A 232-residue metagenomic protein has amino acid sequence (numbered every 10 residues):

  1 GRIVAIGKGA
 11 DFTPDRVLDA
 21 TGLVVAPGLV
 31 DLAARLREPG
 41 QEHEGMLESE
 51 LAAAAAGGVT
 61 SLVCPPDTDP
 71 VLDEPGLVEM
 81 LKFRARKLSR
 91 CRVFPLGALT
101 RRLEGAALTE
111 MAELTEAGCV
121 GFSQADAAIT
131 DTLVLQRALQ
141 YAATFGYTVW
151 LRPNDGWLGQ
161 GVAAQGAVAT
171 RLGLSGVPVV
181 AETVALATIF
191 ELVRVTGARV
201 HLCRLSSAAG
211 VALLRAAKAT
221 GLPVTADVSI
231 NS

Functional and structural regions predicted by a protein language model:
G1, G22, A33, A54 (+6 more regions): Divalent metal-coordination and catalytic microenvironments
G1-G28: Histidine-rich, glycine-flanked metal-binding segment
K8-G9, R35, P66-D69, A98 (+3 more regions): Short, ordered loop/turn segments at secondary-structure junctions
A20-A85: Metal-associated gating/positioning segment near the N- to mid-region
A26, P75-L96, Q140-L151: Alpha-helix-loop-beta-strand connector modules within alpha/beta enzyme cores
L32-G45, P66, F94-A107, D126 (+1 more regions): Active-site mouth loops of central-metabolism enzymes
A106-S232: Histidine/acidic residue-rich metal-binding segments in metalloenzymes
